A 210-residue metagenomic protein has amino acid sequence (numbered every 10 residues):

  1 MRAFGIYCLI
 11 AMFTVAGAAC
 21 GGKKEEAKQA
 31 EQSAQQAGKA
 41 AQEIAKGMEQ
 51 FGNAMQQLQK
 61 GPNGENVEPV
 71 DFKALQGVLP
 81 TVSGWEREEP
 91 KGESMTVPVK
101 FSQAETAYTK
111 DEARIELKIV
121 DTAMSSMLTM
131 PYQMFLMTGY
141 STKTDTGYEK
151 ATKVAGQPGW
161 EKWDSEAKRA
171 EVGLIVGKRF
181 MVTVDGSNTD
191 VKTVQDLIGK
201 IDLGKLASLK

Functional and structural regions predicted by a protein language model:
M1-C8: Bacterial N-terminal signal peptides that target proteins for export
A16-A19: C-terminal motif of bacterial Sec signal peptides marking the signal peptidase cleavage site
G21-K24: Bacterial signal peptide processing site
K28-Q59: Post-signal peptide N-terminal segment of mature Sec-exported envelope proteins
E43, Q50, A74, T193-D196: Extracytoplasmic/secreted proteins, especially bacterial periplasmic and envelope-associated proteins
Q56-K60, G64-V67, A74: Internal catalytic or translocation cores that form aromatic/hydrophobic pockets or channels for amphipathic metabolites
V70-W163: Short, solvent-exposed recognition patches
K143-K210: A short, solvent-exposed beta-edge/loop patch
